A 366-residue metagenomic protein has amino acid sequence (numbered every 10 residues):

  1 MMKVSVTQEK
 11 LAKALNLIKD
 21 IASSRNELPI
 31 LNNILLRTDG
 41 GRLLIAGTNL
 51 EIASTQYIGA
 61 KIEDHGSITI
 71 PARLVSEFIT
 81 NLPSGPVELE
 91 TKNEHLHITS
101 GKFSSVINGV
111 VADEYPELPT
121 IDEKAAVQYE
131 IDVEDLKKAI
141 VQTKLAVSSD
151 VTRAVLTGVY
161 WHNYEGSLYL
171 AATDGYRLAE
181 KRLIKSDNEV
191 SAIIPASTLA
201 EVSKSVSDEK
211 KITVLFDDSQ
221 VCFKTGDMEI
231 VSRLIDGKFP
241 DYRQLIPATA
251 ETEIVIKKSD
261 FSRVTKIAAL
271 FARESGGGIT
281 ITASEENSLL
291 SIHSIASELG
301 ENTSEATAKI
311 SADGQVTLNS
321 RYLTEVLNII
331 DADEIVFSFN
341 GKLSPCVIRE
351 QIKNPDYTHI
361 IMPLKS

Functional and structural regions predicted by a protein language model:
M1-S366: Structural preference for solvent-exposed beta-strand-turn elements and adjacent flexible terminal/loop segments within
